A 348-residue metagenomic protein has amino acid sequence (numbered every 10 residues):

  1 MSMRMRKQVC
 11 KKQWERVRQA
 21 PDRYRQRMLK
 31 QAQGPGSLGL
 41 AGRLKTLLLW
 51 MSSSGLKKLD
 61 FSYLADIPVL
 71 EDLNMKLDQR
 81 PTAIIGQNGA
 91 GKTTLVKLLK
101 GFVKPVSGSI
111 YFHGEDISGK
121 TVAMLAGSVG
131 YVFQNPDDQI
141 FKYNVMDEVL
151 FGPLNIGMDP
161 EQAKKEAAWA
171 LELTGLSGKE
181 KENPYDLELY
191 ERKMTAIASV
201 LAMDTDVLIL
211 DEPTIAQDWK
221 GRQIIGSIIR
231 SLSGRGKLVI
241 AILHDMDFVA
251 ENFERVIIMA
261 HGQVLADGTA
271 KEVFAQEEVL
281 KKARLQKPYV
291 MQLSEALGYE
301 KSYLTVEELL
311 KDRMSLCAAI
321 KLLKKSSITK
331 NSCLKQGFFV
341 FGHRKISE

Functional and structural regions predicted by a protein language model:
S2, R6, C10, W14-V17 (+3 more regions): ABC ATPase nucleotide-binding domains
I85-Q87: The feature captures the beta-strand-to-loop junction immediately N-terminal to the Walker
K100: Helix-to-loop junction immediately C-terminal to a conserved catalytic motif
G108-D116, L125: Conserved ABC transporter NBD signature motif
E161-K179: Conserved ABC ATPase "signature" region
L243-H244: H-loop/switch region of ABC-family ATPase nucleotide-binding domains
H261-G262: Conserved ABC ATPase "signature" C-loop
